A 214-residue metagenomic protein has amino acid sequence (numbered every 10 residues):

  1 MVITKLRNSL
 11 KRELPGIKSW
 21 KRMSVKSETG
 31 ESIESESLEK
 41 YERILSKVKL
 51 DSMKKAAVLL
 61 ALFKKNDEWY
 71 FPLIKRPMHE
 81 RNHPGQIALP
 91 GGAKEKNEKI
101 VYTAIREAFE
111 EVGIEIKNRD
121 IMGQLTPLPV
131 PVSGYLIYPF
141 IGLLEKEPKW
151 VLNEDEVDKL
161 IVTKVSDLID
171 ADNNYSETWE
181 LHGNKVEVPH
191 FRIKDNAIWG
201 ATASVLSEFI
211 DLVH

Functional and structural regions predicted by a protein language model:
M1-A88, A93-E147, T178-H214: N-terminal leader/linker segments that precede catalytic domains of diphosphate-processing enzymes
L152-K194: NUDIX/MutT-family hydrolases
